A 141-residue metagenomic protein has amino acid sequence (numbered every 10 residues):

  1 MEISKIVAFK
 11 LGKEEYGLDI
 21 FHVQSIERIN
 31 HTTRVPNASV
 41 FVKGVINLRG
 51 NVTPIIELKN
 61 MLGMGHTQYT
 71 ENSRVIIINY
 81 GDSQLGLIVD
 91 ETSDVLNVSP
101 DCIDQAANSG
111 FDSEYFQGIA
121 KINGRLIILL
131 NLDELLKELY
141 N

Functional and structural regions predicted by a protein language model:
M1-N141: An acidic, low-aromatic, low-complexity terminal/linker signal
